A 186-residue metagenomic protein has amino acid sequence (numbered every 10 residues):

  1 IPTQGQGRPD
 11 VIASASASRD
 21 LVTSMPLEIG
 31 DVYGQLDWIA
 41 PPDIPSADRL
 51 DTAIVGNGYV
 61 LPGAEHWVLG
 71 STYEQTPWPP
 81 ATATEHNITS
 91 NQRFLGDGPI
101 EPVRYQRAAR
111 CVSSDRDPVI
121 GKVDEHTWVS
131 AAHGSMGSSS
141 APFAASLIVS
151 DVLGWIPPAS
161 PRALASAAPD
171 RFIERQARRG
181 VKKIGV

Functional and structural regions predicted by a protein language model:
I1-Q6: A conserved short coil-to-beta-strand element within the FAD-binding core of flavoproteins
G7-R8, G34, I88, D117 (+2 more regions): A generic alpha-helix preference that emphasizes hydrophobic side chains
G7-S18, A145: Short hydrophobic core segments
S16-E125: Active-site substrate-recognition segment that forms the wall of the catalytic cavity or substrate channel
I100-V186: C-terminal catalytic lobe of FAD-dependent flavoproteins
